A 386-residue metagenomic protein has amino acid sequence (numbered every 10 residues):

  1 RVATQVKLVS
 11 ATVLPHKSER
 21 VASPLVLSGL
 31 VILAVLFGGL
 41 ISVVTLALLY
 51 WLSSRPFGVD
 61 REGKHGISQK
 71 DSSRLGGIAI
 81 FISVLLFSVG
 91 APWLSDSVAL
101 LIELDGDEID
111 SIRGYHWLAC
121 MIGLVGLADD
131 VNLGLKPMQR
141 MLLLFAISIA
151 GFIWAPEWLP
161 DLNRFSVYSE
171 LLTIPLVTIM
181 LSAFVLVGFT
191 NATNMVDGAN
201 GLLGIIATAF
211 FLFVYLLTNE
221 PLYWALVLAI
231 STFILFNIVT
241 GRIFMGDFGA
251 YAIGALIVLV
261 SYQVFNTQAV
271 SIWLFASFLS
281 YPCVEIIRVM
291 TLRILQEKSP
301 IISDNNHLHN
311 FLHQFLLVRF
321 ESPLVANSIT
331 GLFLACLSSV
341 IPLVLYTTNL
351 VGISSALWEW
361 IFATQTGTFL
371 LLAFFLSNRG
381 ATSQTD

Functional and structural regions predicted by a protein language model:
R1-L25: N-terminal amphipathic/basic-hydrophobic helices that include classical n-h-c signal peptides and signal-anchor
S23-I287: "…together with the soluble PPM/PP2C metallo-phosphatase catalytic core" -> "…together with the soluble PPM/PP2C
S28, A269, L350-L357: Membrane-helix interface and helix-disruption motif detector
L49-S73, V289-V325: Cytosolic, membrane-interface loops and tails of multi-pass inner-membrane proteins
S72-F81, L324-L337: Select subsegments of transmembrane alpha-helices in polytopic membrane proteins, especially boundary-proximal
A91, F333-L350: Alpha-helical transmembrane segments and their membrane-interface junctions in multi-pass membrane proteins
M121-D129, G352-D386: Alpha-helical transmembrane segments and their immediate juxtamembrane interface regions
V284-L292, Q296, L372-S377: Membrane-helix cytosolic exit motif
